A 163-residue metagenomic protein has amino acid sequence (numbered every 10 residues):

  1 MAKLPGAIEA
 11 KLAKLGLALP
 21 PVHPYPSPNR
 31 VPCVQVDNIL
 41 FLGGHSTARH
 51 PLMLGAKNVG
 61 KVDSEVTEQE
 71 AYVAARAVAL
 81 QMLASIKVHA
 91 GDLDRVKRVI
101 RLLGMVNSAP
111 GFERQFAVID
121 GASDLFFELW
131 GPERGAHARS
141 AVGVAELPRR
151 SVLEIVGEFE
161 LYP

Functional and structural regions predicted by a protein language model:
M1-L80, A84-L103, S108-P163: N-terminal presequence-like segments and the immediate start of the first folded domain
